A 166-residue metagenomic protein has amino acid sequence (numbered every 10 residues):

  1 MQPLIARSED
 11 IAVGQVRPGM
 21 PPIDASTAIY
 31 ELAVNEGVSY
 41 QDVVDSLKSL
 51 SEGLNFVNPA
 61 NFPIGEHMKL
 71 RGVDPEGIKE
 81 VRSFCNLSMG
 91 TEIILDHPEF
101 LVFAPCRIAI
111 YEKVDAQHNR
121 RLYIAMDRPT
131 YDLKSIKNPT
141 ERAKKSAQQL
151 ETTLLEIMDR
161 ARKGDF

Functional and structural regions predicted by a protein language model:
L4-N55: Terminal, regulation- and interaction-focused segments at domain boundaries
G14-G19, D45-E99, F103, A116 (+1 more regions): Ser/Thr-rich, low-complexity intrinsically disordered terminal regions
T27-A33, V81-S83, A109, Y123-A125: Ordered hydrophobic segments in well-structured contexts
I29-V38, K79, I136-K145: Second-shell loop/turn segments in exported
P105-R107: Short, proline-centered helix/strand-breaking motifs
I110-T140: Beta-strand/loop substructures that line and gate deep hydrophobic ligand-binding cavities in soluble
P129-F166: C-terminal partner/receptor-binding element of secreted or periplasmic proteins
